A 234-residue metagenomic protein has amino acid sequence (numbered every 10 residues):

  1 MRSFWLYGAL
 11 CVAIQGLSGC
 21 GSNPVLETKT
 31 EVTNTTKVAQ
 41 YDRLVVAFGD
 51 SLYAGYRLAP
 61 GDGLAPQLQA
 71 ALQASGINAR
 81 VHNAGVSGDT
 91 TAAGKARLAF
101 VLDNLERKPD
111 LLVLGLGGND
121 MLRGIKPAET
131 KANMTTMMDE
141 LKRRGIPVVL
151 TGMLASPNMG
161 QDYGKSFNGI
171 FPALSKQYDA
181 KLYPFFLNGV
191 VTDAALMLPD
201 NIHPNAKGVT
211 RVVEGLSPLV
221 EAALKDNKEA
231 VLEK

Functional and structural regions predicted by a protein language model:
M1-G8: Bacterial N-terminal signal peptides that target proteins for export
C11: Pyridoxal 5′-phosphate
I14, Y41-R43, D50, M138 (+1 more regions): Membrane-interface segments of envelope glycosyltransferases acting on lipid-linked substrates or membrane lipids
G16-G19: C-terminal motif of bacterial Sec signal peptides marking the signal peptidase cleavage site
G21-P24: Bacterial signal peptide processing site
L26-S87, A99-K108: Serine-esterase "nucleophile elbow" of acetyl-processing enzymes
L52-G55, A59, G85-T90, N119-M121 (+1 more regions): Short histidine/acidic/glycine/proline-rich micro-motifs that form metal- and phosphate-coordinating active-site loops
I77, K95-K234: Alpha-helical cap/lid subdomain in secreted, periplasmic, or secretory-pathway luminal O-acyl-processing enzymes
